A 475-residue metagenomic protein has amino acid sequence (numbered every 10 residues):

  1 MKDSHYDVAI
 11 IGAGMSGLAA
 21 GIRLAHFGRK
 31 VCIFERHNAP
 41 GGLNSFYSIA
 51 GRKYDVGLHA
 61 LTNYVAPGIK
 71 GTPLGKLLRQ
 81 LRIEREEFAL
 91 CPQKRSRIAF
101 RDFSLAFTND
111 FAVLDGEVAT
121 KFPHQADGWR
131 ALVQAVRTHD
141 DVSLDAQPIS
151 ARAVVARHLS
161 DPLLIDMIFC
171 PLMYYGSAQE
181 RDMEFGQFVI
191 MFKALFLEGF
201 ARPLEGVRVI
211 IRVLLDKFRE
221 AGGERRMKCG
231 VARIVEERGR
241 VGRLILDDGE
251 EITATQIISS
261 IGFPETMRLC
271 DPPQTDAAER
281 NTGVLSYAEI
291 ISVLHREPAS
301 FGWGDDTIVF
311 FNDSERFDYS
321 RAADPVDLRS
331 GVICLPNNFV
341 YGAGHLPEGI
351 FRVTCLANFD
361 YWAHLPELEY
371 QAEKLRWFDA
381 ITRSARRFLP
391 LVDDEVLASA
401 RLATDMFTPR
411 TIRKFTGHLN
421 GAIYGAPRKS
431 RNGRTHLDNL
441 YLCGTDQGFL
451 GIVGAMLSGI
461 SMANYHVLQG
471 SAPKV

Functional and structural regions predicted by a protein language model:
K2-H124: N-terminal glycine-rich phosphate/pyrophosphate-binding loop and immediately adjacent elements
R97-D115, L144, F218-E220, R225 (+1 more regions): Feature captures the FAD/FMN-dependent oxidoreductase FAD-binding
F100-E184: Rossmann-like flavin
I165-Y175, G331-I333, P390-F449: A glycine-rich dinucleotide-binding beta-alpha-beta segment and adjacent secondary-structure elements that constitute
M191-V241: Helical element adjacent to the flavin cofactor pocket in flavoenzyme catalytic cores
A232-H345: Mid-domain catalytic core of redox enzymes that form a hydrophobic substrate pocket/lid adjacent to a catalytic redox
R296-A403: C-terminal segments that line or cap access tunnels to active or ligand-binding sites in enzymes and enzyme-associated
T445-V467: A conserved FAD-binding loop/helix module that cradles the flavin
